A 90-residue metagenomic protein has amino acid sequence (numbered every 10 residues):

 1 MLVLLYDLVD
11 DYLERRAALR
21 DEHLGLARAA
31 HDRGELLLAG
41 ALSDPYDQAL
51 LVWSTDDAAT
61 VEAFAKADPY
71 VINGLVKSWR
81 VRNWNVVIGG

Functional and structural regions predicted by a protein language model:
M1-G90: Conserved, structured core segments of small domains
